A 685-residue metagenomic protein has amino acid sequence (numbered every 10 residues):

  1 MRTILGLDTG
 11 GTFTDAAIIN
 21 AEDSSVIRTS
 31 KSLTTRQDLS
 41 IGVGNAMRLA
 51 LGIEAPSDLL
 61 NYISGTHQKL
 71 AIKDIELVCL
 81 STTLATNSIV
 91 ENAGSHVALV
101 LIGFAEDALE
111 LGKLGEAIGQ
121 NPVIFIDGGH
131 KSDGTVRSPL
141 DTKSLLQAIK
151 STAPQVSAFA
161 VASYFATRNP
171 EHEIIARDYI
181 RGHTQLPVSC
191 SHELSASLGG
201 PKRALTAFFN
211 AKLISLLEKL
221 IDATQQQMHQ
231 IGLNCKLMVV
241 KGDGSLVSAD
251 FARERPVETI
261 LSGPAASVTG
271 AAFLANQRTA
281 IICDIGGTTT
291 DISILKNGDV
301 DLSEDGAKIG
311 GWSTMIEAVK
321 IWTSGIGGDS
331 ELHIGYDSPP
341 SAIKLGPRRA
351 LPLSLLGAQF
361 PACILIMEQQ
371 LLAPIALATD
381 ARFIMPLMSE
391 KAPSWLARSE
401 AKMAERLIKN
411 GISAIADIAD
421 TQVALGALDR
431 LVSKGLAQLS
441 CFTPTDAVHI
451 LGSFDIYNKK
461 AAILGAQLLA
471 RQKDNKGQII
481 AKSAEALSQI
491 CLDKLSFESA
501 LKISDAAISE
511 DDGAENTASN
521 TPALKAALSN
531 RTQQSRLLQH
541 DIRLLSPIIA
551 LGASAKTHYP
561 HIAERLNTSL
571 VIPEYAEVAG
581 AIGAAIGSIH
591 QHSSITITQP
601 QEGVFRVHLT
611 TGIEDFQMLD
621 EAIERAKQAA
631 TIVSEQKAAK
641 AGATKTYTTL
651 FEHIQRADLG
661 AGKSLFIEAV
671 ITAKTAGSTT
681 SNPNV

Functional and structural regions predicted by a protein language model:
M1-V685: N-terminally biased helix-coil "hinge/interface" segments that flank
